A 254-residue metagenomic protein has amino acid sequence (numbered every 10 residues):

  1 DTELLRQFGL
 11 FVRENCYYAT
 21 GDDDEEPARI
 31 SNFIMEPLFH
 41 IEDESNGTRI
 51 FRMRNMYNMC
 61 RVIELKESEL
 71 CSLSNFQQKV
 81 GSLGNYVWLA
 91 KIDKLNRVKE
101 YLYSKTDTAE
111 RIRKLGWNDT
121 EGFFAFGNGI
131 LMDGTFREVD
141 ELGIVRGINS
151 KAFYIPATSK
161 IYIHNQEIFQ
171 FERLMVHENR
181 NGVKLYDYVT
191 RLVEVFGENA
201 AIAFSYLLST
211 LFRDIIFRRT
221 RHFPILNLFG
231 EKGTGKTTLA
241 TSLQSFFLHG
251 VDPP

Functional and structural regions predicted by a protein language model:
D1-H164: N-terminal nucleic-acid engagement/recognition segments and initiation subdomains in replication, restriction
T2, K91, N181, P253-P254: Intrinsic-disorder/low-complexity, polar/charged segments
Y154-P253: P-loop NTPase catalytic core of nucleic-acid-dependent motor ATPases
